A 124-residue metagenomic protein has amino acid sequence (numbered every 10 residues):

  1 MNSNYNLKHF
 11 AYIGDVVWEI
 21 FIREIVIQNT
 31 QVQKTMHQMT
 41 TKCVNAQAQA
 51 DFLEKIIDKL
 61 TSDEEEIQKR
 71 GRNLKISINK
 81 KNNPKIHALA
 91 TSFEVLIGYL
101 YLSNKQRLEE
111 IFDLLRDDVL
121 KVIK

Functional and structural regions predicted by a protein language model:
M1-K124: Double-stranded RNA-binding/processing signature
